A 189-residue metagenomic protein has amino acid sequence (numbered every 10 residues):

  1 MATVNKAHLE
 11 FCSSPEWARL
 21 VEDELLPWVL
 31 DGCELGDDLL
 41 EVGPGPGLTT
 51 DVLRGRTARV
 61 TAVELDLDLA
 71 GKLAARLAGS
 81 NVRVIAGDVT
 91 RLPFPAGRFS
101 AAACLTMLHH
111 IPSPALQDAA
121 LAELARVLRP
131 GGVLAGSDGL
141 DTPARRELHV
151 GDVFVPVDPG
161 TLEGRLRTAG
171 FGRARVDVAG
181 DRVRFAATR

Functional and structural regions predicted by a protein language model:
M1-L9: N-terminal, positively charged/glycine-rich alpha-helical extensions of SAM-dependent methyltransferases
C12-S13, W17-A18, V133-A186: C-terminal alpha-helical "lid/dimerization" subdomain adjacent to the S-adenosyl-L-methionine
A18-D37: Conserved alpha-helix/loop element of class I SAM-dependent methyltransferases that forms part of the SAM/SAH-binding
D38, G132-V133: Short glycine-centered segments of the SAM/dcSAM-binding site in methyltransferase folds
L40, G45-R91: Class I SAM-dependent methyltransferase SAM/SAH-binding core
A103: A conserved beta-strand element that flanks and buttresses the S-adenosyl-L-methionine
T106-H110: Short catalytic micro-motifs in class I SAM-dependent methyltransferases
D118-P130: A short glycine-rich, Lys/Arg-flanked "PGG" loop and its adjoining helix->strand segment in the class I
